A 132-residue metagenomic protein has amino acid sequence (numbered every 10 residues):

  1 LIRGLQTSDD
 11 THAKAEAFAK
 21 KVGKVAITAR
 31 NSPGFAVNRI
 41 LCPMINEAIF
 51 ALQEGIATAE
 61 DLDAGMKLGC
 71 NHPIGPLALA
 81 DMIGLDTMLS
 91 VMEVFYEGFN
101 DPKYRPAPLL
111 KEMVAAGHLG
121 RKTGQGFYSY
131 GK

Functional and structural regions predicted by a protein language model:
R3-N31, F35, I49-E54, T58-K132: NAD(P)-dependent Rossmann-like dehydrogenase/reductase catalytic/cofactor-binding core
M44-I45: N-terminal alpha-helical segment
